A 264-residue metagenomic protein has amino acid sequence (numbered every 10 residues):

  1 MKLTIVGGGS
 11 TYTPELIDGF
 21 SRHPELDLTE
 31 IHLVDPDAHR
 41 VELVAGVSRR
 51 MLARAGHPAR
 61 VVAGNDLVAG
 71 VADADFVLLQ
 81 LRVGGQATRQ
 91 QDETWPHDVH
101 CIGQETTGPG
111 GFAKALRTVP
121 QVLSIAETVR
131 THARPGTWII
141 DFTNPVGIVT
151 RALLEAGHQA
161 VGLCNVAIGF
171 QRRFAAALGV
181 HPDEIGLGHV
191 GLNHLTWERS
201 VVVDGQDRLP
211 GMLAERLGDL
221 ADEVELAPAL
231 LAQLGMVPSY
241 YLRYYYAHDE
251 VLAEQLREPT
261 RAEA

Functional and structural regions predicted by a protein language model:
K2-I31: N-terminal Rossmann-like dinucleotide-binding module
V6, V34, L163: The conserved SAM/SAH-binding core of class I Rossmann-like methyltransferase domains, concentrating on the hydrophobic
P14, W138, F142-G205: Rossmann-fold dinucleotide-binding core
E25-M51: NAD(P)-binding Rossmann-fold cofactor-contacting core
R60-D73: Short acidic low-complexity segments
A72, L78-L79, D141: Redox-cofactor binding/interface segments in oxidoreductases and associated redox assembly factors
V83, A87-A156: Rossmann-fold NAD(P)-binding glycine/threonine-rich loop
G179-A264: Long, compositionally biased stretches enriched for glycine and/or charged residues
